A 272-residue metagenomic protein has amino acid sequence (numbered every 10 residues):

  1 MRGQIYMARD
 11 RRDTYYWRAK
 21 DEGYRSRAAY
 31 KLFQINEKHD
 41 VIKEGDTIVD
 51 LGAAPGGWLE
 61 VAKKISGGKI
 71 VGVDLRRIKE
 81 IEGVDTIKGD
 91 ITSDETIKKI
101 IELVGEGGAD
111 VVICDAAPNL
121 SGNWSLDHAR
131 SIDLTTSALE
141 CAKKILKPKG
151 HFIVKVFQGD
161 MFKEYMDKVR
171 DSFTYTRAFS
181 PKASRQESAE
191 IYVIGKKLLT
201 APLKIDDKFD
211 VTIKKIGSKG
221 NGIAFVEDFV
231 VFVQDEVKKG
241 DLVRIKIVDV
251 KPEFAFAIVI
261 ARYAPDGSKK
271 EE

Functional and structural regions predicted by a protein language model:
M1-E272: SAM-dependent transferase fold signal centered on methyltransferase-like domains, encompassing both Class I
